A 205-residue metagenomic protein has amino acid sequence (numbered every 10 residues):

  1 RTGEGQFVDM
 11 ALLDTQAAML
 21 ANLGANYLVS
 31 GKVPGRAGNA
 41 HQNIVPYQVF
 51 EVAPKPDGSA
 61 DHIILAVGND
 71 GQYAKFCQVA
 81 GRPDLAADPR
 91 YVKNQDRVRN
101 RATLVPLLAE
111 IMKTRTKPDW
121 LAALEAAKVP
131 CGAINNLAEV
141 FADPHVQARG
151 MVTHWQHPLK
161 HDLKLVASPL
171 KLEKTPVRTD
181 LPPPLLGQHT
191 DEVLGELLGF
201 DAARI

Functional and structural regions predicted by a protein language model:
R1-V67, A74: Active-site-adjacent "lid/gating" segments in soluble enzymes
F7, H41, V45, V67-G71 (+5 more regions): Conserved active-site and cofactor/substrate-binding residues in soluble primary-metabolism enzymes
N26-P34, D143-H157: Short, surface-exposed loop/helix-turn segments at secondary-structure junctions that function as lids/hinges flanking
P46-A127, C131: Aromatic-enriched alpha-helical interface/lid elements that frame and gate functional surfaces
Q72-Y73, W120, N136, A142 (+2 more regions): Residues within well-ordered alpha-helices
E125-V146: Conserved PLP cofactor-binding pocket of PLP-dependent enzymes
Q156-R204: Flexible, small-/acidic-enriched active-site or ligand-binding loops
